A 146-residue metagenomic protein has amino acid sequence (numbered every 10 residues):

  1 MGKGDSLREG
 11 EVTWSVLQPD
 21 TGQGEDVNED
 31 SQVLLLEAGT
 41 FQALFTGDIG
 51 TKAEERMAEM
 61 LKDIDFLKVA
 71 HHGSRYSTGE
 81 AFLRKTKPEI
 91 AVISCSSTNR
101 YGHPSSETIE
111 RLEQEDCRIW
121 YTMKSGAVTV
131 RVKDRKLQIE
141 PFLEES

Functional and structural regions predicted by a protein language model:
M1-S146: Non-globular, low-confidence helical/coil segments that flank catalytic cores
